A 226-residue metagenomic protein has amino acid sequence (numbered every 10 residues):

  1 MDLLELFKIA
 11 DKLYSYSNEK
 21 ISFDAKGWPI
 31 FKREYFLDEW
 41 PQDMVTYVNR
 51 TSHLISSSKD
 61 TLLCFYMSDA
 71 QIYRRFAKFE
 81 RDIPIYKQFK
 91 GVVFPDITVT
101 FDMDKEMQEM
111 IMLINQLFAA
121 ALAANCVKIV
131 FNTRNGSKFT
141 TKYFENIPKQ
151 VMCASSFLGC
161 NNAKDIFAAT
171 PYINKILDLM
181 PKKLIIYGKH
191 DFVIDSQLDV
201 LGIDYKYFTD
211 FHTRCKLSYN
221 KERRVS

Functional and structural regions predicted by a protein language model:
M1-D104, L117: SEC14/CRAL-TRIO lipid-binding/transfer domains and related phosphoinositide-recognition modules that form deep
S52-I55, R74-N220: Eukaryote-skewed repeat-based solenoidal scaffolds used as protein-protein interaction platforms, primarily
